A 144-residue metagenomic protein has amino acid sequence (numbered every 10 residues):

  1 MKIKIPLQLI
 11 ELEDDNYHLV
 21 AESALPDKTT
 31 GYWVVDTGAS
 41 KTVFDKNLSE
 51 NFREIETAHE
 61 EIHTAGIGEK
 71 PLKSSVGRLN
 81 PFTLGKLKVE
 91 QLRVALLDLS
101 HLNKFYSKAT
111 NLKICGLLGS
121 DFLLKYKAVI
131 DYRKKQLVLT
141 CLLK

Functional and structural regions predicted by a protein language model:
M1-K144: Pepsin/retropepsin-fold aspartyl endopeptidases
